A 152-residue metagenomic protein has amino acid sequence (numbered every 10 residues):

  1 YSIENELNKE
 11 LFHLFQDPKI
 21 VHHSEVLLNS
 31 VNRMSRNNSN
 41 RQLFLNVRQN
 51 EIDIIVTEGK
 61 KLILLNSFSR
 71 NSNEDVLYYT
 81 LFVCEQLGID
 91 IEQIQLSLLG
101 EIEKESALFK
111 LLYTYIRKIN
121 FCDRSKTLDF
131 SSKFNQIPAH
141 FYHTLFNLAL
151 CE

Functional and structural regions predicted by a protein language model:
Y1-E152: Hydrophobic/aromatic-enriched cytosolic interaction surfaces used to assemble or bind macromolecules
